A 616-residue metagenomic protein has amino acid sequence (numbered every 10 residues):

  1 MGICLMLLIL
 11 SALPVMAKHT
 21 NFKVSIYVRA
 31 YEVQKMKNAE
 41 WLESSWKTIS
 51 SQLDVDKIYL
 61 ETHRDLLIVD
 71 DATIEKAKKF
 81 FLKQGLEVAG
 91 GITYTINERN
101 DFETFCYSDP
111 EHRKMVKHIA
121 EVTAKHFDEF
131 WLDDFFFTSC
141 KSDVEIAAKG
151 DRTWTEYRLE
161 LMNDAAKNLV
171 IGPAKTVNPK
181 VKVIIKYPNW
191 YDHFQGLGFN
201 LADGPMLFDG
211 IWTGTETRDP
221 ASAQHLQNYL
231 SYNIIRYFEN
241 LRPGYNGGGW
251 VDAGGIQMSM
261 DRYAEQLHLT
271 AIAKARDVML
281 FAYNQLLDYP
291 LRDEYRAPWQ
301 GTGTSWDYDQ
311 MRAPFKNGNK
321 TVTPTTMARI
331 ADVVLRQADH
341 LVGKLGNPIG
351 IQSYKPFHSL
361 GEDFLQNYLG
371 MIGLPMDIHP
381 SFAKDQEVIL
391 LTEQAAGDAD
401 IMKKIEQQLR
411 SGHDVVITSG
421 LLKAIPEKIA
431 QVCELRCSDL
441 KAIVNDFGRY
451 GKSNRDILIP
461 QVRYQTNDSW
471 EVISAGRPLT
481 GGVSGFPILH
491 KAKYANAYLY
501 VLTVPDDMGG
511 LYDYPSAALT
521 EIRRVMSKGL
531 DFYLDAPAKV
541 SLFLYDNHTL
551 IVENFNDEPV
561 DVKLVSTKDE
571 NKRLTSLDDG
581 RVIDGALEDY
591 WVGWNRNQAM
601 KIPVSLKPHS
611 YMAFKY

Functional and structural regions predicted by a protein language model:
G2-A12: Bacterial N-terminal signal peptides
L13-A17: Sec/Tat signal peptide C-region and signal peptidase I cleavage site
H19-S44, I74-D128, D134, T138-V144 (+3 more regions): Active-site-adjacent "subsite" loops/lids of carbohydrate-active enzymes
Y27-E32, E61-R64, T93, D133-F136 (+11 more regions): Structural motif
K37, D56, D101-T104, D128 (+9 more regions): Hydrophobic targeting/anchoring helices
W41-D65, V122-W131, I211, L267-F281 (+2 more regions): Catalytic domains of carbohydrate-active enzymes, especially glycoside hydrolases
S45-Q52, D71-G85, A124, L201-M206 (+2 more regions): Acidic (Asp/Glu)-rich catalytic clusters
P380, T392-Y616: A conserved amphipathic helix/loop scaffold that creates a polar/acidic microenvironment used either to coordinate
